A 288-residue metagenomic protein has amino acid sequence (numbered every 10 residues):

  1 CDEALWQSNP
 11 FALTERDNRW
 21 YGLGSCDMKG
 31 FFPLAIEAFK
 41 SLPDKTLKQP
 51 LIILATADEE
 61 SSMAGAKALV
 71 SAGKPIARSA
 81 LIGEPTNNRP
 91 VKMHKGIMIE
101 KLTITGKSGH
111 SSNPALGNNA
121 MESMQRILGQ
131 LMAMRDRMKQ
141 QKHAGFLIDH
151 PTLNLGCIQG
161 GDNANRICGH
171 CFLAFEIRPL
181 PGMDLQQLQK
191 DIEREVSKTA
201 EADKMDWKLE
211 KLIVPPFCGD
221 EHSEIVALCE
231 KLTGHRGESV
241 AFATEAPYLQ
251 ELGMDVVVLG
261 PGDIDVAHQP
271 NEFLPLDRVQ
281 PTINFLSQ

Functional and structural regions predicted by a protein language model:
C1-L23, D44-L47, D263: Acidic/His- and Gly-rich active-site-bordering loop/insert found across diverse amide/peptide-bond hydrolases
D2-E15, A77, K92-T103: Acidic-glycine-rich active-site phosphate/pyrophosphate-binding loop
R16-D17, A38-I53, I76, L131-Q141 (+1 more regions): Phosphate-handling active-site elements
R19, I52, R78-L81, T152 (+1 more regions): Structural motif
L23, L54-T56, V240: Structural motif
M28-I99: Acidic/histidine-rich catalytic neighborhood of metal-dependent amide-processing enzymes
P85, K92, M98-S287: Metal-dependent amide/peptide-bond hydrolase catalytic core, centered on the "pita-bread" metallohydrolase fold
